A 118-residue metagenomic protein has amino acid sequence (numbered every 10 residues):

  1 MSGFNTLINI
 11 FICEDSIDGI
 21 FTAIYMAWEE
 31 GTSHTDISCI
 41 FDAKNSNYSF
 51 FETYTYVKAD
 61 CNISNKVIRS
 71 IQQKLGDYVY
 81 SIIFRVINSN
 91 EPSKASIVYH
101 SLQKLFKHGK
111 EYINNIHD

Functional and structural regions predicted by a protein language model:
S2-A59: N-terminal ordered "arm"
K44-D118: Charged, alpha-helical interface segments at or near domain boundaries
